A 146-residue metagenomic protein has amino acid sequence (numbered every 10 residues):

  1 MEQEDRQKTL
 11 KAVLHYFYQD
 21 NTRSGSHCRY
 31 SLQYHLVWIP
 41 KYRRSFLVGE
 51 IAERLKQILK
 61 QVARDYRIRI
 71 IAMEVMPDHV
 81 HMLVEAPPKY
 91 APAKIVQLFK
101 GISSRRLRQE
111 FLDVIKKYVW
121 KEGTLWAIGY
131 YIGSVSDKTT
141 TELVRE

Functional and structural regions predicted by a protein language model:
E2-E146: Basic nucleic-acid-binding interfaces
